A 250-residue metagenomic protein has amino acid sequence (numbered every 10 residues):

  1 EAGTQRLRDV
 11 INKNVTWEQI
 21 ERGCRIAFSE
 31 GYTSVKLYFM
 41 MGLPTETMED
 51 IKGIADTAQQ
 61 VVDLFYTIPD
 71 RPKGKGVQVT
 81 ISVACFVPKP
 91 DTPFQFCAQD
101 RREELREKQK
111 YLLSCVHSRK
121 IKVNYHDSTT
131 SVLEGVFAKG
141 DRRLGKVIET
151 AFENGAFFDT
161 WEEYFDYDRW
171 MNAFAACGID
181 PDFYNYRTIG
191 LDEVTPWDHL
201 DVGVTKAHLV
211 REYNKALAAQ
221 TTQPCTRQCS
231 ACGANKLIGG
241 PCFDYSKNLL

Functional and structural regions predicted by a protein language model:
E1-G3, V79-V87: Non-cysteine beta-strand/loop elements that form the S-adenosyl-L-methionine
E1-K73, T92-R106: Conserved non-cysteine loop/helix-boundary elements of the Radical SAM core domain that shape
G23-I26, Y66-R71, L112, E134-V136 (+2 more regions): Generic recognition of flexible, low-complexity loop/linker segments
S34-Y38, Q78-T80, K122-N124: Structural preference for beta-strand elements that scaffold enzyme active sites
P72-K75, N124-H126: Interdomain boundary/hinge elements
V83-P93, T129-F137: Short, conserved secondary-structure transition motifs
E103-R119: C-terminal helicase module of SF1/SF2 nucleic-acid helicases/translocases
C115-L250: Radical SAM enzyme core and accessory elements
